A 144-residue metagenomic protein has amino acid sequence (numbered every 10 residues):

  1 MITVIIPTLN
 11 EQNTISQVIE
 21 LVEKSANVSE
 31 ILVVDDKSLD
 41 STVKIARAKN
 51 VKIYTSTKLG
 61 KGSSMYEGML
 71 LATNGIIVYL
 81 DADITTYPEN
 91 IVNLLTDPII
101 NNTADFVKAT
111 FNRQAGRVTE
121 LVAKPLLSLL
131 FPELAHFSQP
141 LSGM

Functional and structural regions predicted by a protein language model:
M1-F131: Structured catalytic core of nucleotide-sugar glycosyltransferases
T119-E120, S138-M144: Short glycine- and hydrophobic/aromatic-rich loop-to-beta-strand nucleating segment in the catalytic cores
L129-Q139: Aromatic-glycine-rich donor-binding/catalytic loop that engages nucleotide-sugar donors across glycosyltransferases
